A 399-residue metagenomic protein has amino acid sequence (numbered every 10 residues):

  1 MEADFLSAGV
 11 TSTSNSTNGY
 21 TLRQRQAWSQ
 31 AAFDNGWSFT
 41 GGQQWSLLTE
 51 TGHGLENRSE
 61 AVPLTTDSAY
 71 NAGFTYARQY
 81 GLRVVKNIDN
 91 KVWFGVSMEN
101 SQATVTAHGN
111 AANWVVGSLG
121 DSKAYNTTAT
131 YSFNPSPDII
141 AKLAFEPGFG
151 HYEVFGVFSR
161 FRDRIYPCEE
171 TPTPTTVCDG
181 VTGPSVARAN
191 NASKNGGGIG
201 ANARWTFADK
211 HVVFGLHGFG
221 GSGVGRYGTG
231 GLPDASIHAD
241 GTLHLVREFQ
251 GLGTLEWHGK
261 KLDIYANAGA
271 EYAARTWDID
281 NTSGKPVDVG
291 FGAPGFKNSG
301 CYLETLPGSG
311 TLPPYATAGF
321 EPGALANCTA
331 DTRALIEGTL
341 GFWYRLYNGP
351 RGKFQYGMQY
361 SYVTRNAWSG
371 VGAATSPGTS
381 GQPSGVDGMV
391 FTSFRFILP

Functional and structural regions predicted by a protein language model:
M1, F39-G41, F94-V96, L143 (+7 more regions): Membrane-embedded beta-strand positions of outer-membrane beta-barrel proteins
M1-A112, P135-H151, W205-G215, G220 (+1 more regions): Outer membrane beta-barrel
M1-N35, L48-T66, Y125-N126, S159-S193 (+6 more regions): Surface-exposed loop and membrane-interface regions of Gram-negative outer-membrane beta-barrel proteins
S12-T17, A69-G73, T128-S132, V186-A192 (+4 more regions): Outer-membrane beta-barrel domain signature
L22-A27, R78-L82, P137-A141, G197-A201 (+3 more regions): Hydrophobic, lipid-facing positions within transmembrane beta-strands of outer-membrane proteins
P147-G338: Detector for outer-membrane/organellar transmembrane beta-barrel domains, recognizing the amphipathic beta-strand
P350-P377: C-terminal beta-signal and adjacent terminal beta-strands/loops of Gram-negative outer-membrane beta-barrel proteins
S384-P399: Outer-membrane beta-barrel "beta-signal"
